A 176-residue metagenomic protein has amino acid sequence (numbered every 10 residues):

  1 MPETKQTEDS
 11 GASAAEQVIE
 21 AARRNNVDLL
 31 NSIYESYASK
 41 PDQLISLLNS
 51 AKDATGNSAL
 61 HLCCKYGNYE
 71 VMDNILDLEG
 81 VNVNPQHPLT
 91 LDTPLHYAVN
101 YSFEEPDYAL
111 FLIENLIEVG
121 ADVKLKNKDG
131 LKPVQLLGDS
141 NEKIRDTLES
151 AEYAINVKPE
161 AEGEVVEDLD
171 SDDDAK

Functional and structural regions predicted by a protein language model:
M1-E20, E118-V119, K128-K176: Ankyrin-repeat-protein effector appendages
M1-N49, N57, K65: Extreme N-terminal segments of fungal proteins
E3, Y34-N49, D73-V83, F111-D122 (+1 more regions): Ankyrin repeat domain, specifically the short helix-to-loop turn at the C-terminus of the second helix of each repeat
S10-V18, I45-A59, P85-S102, K126-Q135: Ankyrin-repeat boundary/"N-cap" motif
L29, E70-V71, Y108-L112, K143-I144: Conserved ankyrin/ankyrin-like repeat signature
S50-E79: Acidic (E/D-rich), amphipathic helical modules within compact regulatory domains
